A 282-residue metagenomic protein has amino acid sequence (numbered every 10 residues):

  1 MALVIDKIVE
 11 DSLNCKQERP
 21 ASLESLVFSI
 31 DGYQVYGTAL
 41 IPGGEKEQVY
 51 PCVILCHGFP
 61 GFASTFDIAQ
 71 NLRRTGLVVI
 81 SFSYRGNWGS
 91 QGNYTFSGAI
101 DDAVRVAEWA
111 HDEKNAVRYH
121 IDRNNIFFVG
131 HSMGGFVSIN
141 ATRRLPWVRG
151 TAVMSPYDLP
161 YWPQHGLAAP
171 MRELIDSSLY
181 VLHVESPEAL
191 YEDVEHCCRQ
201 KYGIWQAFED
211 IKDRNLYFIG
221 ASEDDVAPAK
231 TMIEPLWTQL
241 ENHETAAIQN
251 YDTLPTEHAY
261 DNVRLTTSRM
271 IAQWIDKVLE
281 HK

Functional and structural regions predicted by a protein language model:
A2-E47: N-terminal cap/lid segment of alpha/beta-hydrolase-fold proteins
Q48-G58: Short beta-strand element of the alpha/beta-hydrolase
G58-N71: The serine-hydrolase catalytic nucleophile loop
A69, R73-Q91: Conserved alpha/beta-hydrolase
Y94-H120: Alpha/beta-hydrolase active-site loop
R118-S132: Alpha/beta-hydrolase fold nucleophile elbow
N140-L190: Hydrolase active-site cap/lid region
E188-D276: Serine-hydrolase catalytic core
